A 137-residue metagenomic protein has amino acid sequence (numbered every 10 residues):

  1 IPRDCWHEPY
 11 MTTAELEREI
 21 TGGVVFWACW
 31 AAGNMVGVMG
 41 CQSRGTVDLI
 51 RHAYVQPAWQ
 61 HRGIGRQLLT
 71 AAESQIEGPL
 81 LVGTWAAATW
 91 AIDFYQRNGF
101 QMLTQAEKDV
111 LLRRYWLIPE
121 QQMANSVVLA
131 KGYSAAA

Functional and structural regions predicted by a protein language model:
I1-L16: Conserved GNAT-fold acetyl-CoA-binding loop/helix
E17-G22: Short loop/turn motifs at secondary-structure junctions and domain boundaries
V24, Q122-L129: Short hydrophobic/aromatic beta-strand or adjacent loop that forms the aromatic wall/cage of a ligand/substrate-binding
A28, N34-S43, L49-Y54: Conserved beta-strand in the GNAT
A53-Q60, T84-A86: A short, internal acetyl-CoA/4′-phosphopantetheine-binding micro-motif in the GNAT/acyltransferase core
V55, H61-S74, R97: Conserved acetyl-CoA-binding loop-helix of GNAT-fold acetyltransferases
L81-I92, K108-R113, P119-A124: Conserved beta-strand-loop-alpha-helix junction that forms the acyl-donor binding cleft
